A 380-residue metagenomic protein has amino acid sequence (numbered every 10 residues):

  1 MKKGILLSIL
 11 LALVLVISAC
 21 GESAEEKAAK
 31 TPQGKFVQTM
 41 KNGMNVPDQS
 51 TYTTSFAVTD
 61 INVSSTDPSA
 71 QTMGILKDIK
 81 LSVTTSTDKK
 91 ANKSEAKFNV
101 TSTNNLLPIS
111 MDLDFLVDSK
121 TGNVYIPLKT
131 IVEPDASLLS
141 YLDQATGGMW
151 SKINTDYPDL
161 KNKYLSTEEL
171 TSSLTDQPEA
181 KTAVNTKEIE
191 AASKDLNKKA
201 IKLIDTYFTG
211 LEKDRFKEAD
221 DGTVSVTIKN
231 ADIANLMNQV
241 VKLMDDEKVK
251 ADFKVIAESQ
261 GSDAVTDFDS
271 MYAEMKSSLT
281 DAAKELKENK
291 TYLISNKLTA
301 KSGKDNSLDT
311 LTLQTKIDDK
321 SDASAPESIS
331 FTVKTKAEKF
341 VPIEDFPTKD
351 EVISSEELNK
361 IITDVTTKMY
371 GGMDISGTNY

Functional and structural regions predicted by a protein language model:
M1-I5: Positively charged n-region of N-terminal signal peptides that target proteins for export
L11-A12: Repetitive helical segments and hydrophobic/amphipathic motifs
L15-A19: C-terminal motif of bacterial Sec signal peptides marking the signal peptidase cleavage site
G21-Y380: Subset-of-secretome marker
